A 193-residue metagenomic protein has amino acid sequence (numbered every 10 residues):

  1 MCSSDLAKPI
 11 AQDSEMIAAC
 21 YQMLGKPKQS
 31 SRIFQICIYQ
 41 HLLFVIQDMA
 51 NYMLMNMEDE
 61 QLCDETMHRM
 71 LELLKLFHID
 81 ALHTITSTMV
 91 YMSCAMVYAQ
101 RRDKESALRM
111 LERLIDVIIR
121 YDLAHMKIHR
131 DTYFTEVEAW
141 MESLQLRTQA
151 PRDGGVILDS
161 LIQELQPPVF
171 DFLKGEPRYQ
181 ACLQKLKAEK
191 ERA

Functional and structural regions predicted by a protein language model:
M1-S3: Short, small-residue-biased leader/transition segments that mark boundaries at the very start of proteins
D5, I38-Y39, D116: Conserved structural position within tetratricopeptide repeats
K8, Q40-F44, I85: Residue signature of alpha-solenoid helical repeat architecture, marking inter-repeat boundaries and helix-start
A11, Q35-Y39: N-terminal export/targeting and maturation segments
A11-E15, L24-K28: N-terminal leader/presequence regions that precede the main folded/catalytic core
E15-Q22, Q35, N51, M92 (+1 more regions): Amphipathic alpha-helical repeat scaffolds
Q29, C37, Q100-R102: Long, repeat-rich segments with strong aromatic
I46-L54, L62-E176, Q180-A181, K185-A193: Alpha-helical protein-protein interaction modules
